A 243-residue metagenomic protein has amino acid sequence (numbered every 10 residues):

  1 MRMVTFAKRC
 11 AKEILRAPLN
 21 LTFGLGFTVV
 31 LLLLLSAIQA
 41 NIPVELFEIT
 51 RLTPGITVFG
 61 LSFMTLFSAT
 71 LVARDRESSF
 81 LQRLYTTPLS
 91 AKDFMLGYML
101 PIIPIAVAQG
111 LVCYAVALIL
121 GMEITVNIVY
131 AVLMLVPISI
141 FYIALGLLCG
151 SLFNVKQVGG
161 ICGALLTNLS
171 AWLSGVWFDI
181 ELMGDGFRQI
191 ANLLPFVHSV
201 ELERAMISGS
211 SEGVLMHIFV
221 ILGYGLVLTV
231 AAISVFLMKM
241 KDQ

Functional and structural regions predicted by a protein language model:
R2-T5, N20, G24, T28 (+11 more regions): Residue-level signature of transmembrane alpha-helical entry/exit and packing/kink sites in multi-pass membrane
M3-L15, E203: A short amphipathic helical element positioned immediately N-terminal to and/or at the very start of a transmembrane
E13, I42, E123, S174-L228: Membrane-interfacial helix-loop-helix junctions in multi-pass membrane proteins
E13-N41, I49-A69, A106-A108, L165-A171 (+1 more regions): Hydrophobic alpha-helical transmembrane segments of multi-pass membrane transport/permease proteins
V30, I49-I119, L165: Hydrophobic alpha-helical transmembrane segments of multi-pass membrane transport proteins
L34-I42, G150-L193: Transmembrane helix segments
A91, M95-N168, S210-G223, V227-V230: Alpha-helical transmembrane segments and their short interhelical loops
F236-Q243: Short cytosolic juxtamembrane segments of multi-pass membrane proteins
